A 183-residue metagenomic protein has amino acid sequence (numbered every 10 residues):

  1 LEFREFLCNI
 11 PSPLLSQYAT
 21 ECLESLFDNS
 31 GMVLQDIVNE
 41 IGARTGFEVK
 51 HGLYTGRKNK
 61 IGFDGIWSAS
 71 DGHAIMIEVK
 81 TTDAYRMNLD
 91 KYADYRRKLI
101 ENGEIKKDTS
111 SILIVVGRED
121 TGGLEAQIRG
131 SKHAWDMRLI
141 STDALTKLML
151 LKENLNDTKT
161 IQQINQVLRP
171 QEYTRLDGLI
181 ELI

Functional and structural regions predicted by a protein language model:
L1-P11: Charged, low-complexity intrinsically disordered tails and linkers
L14-I183: Catalytic core segments in nucleotide and nucleic-acid processing enzymes
